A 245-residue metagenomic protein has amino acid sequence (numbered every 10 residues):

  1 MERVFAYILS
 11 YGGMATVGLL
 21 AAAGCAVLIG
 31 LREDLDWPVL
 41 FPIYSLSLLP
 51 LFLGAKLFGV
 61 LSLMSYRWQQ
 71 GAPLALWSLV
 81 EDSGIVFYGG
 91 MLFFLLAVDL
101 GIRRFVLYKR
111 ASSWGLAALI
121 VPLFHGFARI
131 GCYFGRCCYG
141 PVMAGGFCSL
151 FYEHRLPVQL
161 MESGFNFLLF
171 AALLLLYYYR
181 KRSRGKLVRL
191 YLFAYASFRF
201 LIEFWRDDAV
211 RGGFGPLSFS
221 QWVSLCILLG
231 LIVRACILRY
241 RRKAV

Functional and structural regions predicted by a protein language model:
M1-V245: Hydrophobic, membrane-interfacing alpha helices
